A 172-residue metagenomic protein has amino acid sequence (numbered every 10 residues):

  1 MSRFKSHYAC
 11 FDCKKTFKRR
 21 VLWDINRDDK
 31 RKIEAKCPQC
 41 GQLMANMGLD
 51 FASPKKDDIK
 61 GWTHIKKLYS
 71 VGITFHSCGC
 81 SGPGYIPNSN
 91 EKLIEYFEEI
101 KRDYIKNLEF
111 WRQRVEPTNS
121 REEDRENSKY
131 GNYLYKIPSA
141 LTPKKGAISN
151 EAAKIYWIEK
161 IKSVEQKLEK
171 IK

Functional and structural regions predicted by a protein language model:
M1-T63: N-terminal cysteine/histidine-rich coordination modules
I65, Y69-K172: Long, contiguous alpha-helical scaffold regions
